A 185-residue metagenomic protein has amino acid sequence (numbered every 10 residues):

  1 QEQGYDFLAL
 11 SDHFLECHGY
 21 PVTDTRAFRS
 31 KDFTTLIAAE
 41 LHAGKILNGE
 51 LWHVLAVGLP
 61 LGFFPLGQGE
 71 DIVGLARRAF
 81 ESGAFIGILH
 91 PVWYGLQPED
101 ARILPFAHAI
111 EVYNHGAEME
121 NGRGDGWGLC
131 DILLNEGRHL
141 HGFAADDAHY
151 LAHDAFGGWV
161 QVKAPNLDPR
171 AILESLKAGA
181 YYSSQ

Functional and structural regions predicted by a protein language model:
Q1-L89, G95-F106, E111-I132, E136 (+2 more regions): A metal-dependent hydrolase metal-coordination microenvironment
G137-H141, A148-Q185: C-terminal functional module detector
